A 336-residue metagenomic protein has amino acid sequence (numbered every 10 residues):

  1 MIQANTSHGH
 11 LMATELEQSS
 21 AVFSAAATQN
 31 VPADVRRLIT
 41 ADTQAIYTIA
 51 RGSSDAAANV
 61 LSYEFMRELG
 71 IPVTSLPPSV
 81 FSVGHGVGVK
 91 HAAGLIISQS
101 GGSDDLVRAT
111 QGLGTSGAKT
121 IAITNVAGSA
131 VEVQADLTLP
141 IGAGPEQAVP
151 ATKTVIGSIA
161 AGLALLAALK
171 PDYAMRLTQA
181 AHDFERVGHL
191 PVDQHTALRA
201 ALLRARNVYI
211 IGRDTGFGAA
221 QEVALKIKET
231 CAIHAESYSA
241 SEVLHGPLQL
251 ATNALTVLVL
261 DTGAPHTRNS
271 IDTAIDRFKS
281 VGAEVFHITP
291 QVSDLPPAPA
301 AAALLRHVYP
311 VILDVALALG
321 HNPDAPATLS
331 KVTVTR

Functional and structural regions predicted by a protein language model:
I2-Q3: Intrinsically disordered, low-complexity regulatory segments in eukaryotic proteins
S7-T14, Q18-Q44, L137-T256, T267 (+1 more regions): Active-site phosphate/pyrophosphate-binding segments
G9-M12, A56-L61, A220-E222, K226 (+1 more regions): Conserved phosphate/anionic-ligand binding catalytic regions in large, soluble enzymes, centered on
P32, I39-H189, R213, N253-D294 (+2 more regions): Glycine-rich phosphate-binding loops that contact phosphosugars or nucleotide phosphates
R108, E229, H245, P310-V311: Hydrophobic side chains within alpha-helical segments
D294-R336: Peripheral docking tails and interdomain loops at the edges of cofactor- or intermediate-handling domains
